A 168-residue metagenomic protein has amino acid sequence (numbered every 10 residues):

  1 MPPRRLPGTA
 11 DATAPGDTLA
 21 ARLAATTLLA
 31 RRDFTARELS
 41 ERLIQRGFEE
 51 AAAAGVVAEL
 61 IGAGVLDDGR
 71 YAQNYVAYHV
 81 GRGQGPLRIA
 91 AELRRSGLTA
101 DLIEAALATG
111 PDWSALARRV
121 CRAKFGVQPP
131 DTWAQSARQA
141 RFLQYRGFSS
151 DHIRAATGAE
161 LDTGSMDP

Functional and structural regions predicted by a protein language model:
M1-P168: An alpha-helical, amphipathic repeat domain used for nucleic-acid recognition, typified by the mTERF helical solenoid
